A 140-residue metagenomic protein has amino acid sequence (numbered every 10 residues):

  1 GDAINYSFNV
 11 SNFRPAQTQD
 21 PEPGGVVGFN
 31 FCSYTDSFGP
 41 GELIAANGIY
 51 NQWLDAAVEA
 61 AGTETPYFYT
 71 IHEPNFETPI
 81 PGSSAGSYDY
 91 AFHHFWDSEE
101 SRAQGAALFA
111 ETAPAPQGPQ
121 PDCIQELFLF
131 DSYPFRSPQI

Functional and structural regions predicted by a protein language model:
G1-I140: Short S/T/G/P-rich N-terminal loop/turn motif that feeds into the first structured element of a domain
